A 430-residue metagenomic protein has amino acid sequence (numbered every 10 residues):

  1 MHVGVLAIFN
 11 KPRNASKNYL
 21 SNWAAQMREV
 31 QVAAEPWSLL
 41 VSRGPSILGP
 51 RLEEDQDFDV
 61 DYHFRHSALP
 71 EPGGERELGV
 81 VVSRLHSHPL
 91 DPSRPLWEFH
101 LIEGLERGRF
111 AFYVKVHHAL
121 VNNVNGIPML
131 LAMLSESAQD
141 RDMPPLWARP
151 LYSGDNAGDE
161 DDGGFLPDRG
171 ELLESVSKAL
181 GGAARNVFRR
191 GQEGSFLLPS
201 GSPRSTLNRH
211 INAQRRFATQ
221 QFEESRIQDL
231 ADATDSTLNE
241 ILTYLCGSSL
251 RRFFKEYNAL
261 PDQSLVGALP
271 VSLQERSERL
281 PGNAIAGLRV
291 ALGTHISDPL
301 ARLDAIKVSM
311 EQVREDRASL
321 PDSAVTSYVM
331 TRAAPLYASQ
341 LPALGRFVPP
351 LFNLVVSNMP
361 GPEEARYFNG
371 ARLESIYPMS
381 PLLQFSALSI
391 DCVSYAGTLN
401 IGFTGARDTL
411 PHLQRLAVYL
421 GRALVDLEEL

Functional and structural regions predicted by a protein language model:
M1-V3: Generic N-terminal segment detector
L6-Y19, A24-S386, I390-G421, V425-L430: Soluble acyl-CoA-dependent acyltransferase catalytic core bearing the H(X)4D motif
